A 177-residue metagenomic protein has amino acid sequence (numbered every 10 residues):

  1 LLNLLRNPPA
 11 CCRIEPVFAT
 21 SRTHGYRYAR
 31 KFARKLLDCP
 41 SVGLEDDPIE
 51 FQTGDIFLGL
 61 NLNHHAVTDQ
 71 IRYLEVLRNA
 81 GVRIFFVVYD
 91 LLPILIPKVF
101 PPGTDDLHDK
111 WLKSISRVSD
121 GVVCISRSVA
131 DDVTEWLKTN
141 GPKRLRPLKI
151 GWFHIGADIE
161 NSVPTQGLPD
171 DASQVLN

Functional and structural regions predicted by a protein language model:
L1-N177: Carbohydrate transferase catalytic cores enriched for Leloir-type hexosyltransferases
